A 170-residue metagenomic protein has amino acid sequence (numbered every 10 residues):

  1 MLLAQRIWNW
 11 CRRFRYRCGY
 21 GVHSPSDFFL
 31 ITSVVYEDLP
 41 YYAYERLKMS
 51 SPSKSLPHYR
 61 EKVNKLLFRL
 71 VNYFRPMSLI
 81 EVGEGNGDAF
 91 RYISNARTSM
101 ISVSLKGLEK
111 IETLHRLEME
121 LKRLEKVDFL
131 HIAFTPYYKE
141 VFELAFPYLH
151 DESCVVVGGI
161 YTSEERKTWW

Functional and structural regions predicted by a protein language model:
M1-F129, T135-V156, I160-W170: A short alpha-helical cap/connector motif
